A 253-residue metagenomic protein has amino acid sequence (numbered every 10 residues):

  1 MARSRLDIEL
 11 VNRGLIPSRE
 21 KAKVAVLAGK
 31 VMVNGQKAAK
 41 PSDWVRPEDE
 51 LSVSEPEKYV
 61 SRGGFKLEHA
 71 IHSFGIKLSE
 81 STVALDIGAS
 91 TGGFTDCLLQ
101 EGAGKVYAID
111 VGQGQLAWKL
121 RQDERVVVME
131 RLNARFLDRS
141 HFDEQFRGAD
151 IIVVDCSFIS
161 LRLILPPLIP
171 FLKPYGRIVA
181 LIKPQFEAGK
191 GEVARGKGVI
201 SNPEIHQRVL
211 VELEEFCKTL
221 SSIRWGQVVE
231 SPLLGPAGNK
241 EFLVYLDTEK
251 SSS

Functional and structural regions predicted by a protein language model:
M1-P47: A basic, amphipathic helix-loop patch mediating RNA/tRNA/ribosome contacts
E80-S90: Conserved class I S-adenosyl-L-methionine
S90, F94-T95, G112: Residues at the N-terminus of the alpha-helix immediately C-terminal to the conserved SAM/SAH-binding loop
C97-K105: Conserved S-adenosyl-L-methionine
Y107-I159, L163: S-adenosyl-L-methionine
R162-R177: A short glycine-rich, Lys/Arg-flanked "PGG" loop and its adjoining helix->strand segment in the class I
P184-N202: Short, glycine-/aromatic-enriched active-site segment of Class I SAM-dependent methyltransferases
L233-S253: Core SAM-dependent methyltransferase catalytic element
